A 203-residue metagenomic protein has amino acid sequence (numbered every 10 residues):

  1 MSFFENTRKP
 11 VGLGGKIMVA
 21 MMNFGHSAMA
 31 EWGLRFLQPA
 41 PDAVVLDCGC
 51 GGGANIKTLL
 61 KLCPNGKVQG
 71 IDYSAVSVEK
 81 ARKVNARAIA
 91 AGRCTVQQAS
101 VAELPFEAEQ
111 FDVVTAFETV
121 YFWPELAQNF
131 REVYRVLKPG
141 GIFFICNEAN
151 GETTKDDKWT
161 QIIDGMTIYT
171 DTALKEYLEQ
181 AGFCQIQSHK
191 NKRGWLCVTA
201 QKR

Functional and structural regions predicted by a protein language model:
F4, P10-N23, S27, I142-T199: C-terminal alpha-helical "lid/dimerization" subdomain adjacent to the S-adenosyl-L-methionine
F24-A43, T58: Conserved alpha-helix/loop element of class I SAM-dependent methyltransferases that forms part of the SAM/SAH-binding
L37-P39, L62-C63, A88, L137: A generic alpha-to-beta junction signature in SAM-dependent methyltransferases
D42, L137-I142: Short glycine-dipeptide loop
V44-E103: Class I SAM-dependent methyltransferase SAM/SAH-binding core
A102-V113: A short acidic, Gly/Pro-enriched loop at the edge of an enzyme's catalytic core that lines a small-molecule cofactor
V113-E125: A short SAM/SAH-binding and catalytic strip from SAM-dependent methyltransferases
A127-P139: A short glycine-rich, Lys/Arg-flanked "PGG" loop and its adjoining helix->strand segment in the class I
